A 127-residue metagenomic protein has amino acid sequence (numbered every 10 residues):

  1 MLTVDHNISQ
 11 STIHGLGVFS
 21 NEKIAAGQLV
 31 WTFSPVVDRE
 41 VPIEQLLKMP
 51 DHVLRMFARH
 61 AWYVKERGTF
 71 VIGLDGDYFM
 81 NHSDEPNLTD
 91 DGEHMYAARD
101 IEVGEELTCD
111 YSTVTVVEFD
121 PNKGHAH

Functional and structural regions predicted by a protein language model:
M1-H127: Conserved catalytic SET/PR domain of SAM-dependent protein methyltransferases, capturing the structural core that binds
